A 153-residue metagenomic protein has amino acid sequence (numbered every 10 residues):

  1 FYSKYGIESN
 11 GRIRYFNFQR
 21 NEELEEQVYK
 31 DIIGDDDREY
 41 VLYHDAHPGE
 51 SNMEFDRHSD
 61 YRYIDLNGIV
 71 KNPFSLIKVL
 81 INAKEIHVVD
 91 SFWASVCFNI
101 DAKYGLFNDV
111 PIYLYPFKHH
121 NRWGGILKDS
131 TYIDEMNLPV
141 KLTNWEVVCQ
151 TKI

Functional and structural regions predicted by a protein language model:
F1-I153: Catalytic machinery of carbohydrate-active enzymes, primarily nucleotide-sugar-dependent glycosyltransferases
